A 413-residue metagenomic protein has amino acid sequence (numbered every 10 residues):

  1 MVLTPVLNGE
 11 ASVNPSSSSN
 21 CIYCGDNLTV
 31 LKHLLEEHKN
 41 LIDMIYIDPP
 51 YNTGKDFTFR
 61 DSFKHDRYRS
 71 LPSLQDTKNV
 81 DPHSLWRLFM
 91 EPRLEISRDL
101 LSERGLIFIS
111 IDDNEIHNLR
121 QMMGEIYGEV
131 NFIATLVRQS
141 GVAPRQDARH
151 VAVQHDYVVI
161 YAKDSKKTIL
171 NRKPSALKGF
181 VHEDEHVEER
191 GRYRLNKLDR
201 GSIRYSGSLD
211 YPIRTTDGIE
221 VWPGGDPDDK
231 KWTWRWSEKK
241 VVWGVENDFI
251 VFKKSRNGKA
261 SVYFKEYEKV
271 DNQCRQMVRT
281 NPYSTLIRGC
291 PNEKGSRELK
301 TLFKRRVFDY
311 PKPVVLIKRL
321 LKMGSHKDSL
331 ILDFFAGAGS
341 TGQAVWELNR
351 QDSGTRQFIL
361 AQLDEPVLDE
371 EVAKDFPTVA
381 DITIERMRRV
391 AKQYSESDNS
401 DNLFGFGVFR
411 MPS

Functional and structural regions predicted by a protein language model:
M1-L330, D352, E365-L368: Class I S-adenosyl-L-methionine
M90, T341, T383: Aromatic/hydrophobic pocket-lining residues that form the small-molecule binding cavity in soluble enzyme cores
M122-I126, A344-L348, V390: Alpha-helical structural signal in soluble globular domains
A134-V137, A336, Q357-L360: Beta-strand segments within the central parallel beta-sheet cores of soluble alpha/beta enzyme folds
S175-K178, G258-Y267, A336-A338, S400-M411: A glycine-rich phosphate-binding loop feature that marks nucleotide/adenosyl-phosphate handling sites
S329-L348: A phosphate-binding catalytic loop at a beta-strand-loop-alpha-helix junction that coordinates phosphoryl groups
E347-S413: PRPP-dependent phosphoribosyltransferase catalytic core
